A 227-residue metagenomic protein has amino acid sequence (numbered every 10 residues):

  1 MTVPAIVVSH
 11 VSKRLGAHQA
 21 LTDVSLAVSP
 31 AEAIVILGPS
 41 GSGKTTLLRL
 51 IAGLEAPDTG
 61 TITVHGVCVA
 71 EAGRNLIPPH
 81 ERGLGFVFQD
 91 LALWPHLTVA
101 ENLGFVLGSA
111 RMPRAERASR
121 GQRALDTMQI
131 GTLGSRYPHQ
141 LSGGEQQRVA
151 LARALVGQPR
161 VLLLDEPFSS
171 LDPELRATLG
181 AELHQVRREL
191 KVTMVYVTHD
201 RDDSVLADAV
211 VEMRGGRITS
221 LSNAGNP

Functional and structural regions predicted by a protein language model:
M1-P4, G225-P227: Short, low-complexity, intrinsically disordered N-terminal peptides in bacterial proteins
V3-L175, L179, V186: ABC family nucleotide-binding domain
C68, G215-N226: Conserved switch/coupling elements of ABC/ABC-like ATPase nucleotide-binding domains
Q89, H199-D200: Conserved H-loop
E174-L175, L183, T193, V205: A structural preference for long, well-packed, hydrophobic secondary-structure segments
K191-V197: Conserved H-loop
D200-L206: Conserved H-loop
L206-E212: Conserved catalytic segment of ABC-fold P-loop ATPases
